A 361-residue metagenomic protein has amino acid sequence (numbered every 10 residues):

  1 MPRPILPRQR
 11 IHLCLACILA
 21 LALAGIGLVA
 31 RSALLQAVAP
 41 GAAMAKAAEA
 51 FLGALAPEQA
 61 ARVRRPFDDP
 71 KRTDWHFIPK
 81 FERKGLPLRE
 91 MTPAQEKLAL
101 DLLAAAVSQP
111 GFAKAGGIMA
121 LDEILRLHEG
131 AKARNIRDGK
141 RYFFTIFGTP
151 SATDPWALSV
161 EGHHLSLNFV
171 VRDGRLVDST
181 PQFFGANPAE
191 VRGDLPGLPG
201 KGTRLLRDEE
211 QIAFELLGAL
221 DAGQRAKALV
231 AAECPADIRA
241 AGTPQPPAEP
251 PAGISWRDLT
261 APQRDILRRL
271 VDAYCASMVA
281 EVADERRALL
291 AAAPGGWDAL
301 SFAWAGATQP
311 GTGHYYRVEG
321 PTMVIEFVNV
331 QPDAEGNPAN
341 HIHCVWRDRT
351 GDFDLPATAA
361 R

Functional and structural regions predicted by a protein language model:
P2-L6, G25, G53, R257: A general, composition-driven signal for non-globular sequence regions
R3-I18: N-terminal Sec-pathway targeting helices
A16-G27: Bacterial N-terminal signal peptides
V29-S108, F112-R361: A cross-kingdom marker for long, charged
